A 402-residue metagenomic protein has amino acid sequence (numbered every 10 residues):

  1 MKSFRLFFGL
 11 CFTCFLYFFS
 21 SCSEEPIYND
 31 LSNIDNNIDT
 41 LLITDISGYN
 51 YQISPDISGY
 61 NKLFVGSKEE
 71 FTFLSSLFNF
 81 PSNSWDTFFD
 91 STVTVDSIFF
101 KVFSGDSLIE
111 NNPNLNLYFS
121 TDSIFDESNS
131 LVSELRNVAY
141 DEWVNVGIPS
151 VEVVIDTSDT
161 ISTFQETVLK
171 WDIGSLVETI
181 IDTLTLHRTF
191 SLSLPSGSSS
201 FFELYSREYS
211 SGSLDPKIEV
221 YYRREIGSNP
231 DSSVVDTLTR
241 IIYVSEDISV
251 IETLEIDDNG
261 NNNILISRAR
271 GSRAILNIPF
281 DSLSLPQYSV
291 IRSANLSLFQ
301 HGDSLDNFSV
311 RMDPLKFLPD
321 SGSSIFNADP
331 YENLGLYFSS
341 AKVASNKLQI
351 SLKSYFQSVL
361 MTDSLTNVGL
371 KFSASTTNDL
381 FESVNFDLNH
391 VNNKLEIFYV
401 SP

Functional and structural regions predicted by a protein language model:
K2-L6, F12, F19-P402: Secreted, disulfide-rich extracellular signaling modules
